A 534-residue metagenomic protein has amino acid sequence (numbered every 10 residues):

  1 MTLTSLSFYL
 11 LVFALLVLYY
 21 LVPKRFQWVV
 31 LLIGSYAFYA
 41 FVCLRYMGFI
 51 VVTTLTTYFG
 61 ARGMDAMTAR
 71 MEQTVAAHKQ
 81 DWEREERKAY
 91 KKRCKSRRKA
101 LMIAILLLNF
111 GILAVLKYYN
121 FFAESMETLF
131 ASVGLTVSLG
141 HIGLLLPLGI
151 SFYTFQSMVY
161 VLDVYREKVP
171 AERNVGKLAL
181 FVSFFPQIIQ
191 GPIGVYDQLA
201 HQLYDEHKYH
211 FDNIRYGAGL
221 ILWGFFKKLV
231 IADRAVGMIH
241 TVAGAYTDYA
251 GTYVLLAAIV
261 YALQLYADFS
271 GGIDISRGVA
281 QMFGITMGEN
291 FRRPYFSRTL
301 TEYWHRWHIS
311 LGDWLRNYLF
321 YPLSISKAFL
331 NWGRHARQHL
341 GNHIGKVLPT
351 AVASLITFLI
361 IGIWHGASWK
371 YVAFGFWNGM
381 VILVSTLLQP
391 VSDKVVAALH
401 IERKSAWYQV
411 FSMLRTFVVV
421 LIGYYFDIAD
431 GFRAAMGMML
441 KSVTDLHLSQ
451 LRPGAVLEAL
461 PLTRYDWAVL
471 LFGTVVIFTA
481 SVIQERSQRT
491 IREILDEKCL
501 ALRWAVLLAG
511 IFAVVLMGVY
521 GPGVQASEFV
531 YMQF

Functional and structural regions predicted by a protein language model:
M1-Q533: Membrane-embedded transmembrane alpha-helical bundles that form the catalytic cores of multi-pass lipid-modifying
